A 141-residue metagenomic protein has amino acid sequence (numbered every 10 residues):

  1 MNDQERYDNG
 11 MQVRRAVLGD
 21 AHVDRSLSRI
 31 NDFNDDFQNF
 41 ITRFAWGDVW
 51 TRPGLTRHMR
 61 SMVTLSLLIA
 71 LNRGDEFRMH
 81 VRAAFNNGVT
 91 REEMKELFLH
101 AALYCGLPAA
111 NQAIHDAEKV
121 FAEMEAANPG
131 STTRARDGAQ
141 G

Functional and structural regions predicted by a protein language model:
M1-H58, N86, N111-G141: Acidic, glycine/proline-rich low-complexity segments that act as flexible tails and inter-domain linkers
V17-D20, G74, G88, Y104: Residues at alpha-helix boundaries and the short loops/turns that link adjacent helices
I41-A45, M62-L67, L97-A102: Short alpha-helical scaffolding segments that buttress acidic/His motifs in well-ordered protein cores
L65, I69-K95: Mid-chain, well-packed structural core segment of small domains
L103-Y104, F121: Short Asp/Glu-rich motifs
L107-P108: Substrate/cofactor-recognition hotspot
